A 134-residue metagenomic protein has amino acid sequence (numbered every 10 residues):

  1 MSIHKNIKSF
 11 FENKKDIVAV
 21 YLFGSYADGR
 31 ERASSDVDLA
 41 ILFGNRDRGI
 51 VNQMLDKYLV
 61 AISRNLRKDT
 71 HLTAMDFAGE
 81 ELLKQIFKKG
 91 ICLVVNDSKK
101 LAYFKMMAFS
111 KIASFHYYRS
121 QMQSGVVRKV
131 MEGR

Functional and structural regions predicted by a protein language model:
M1-A19, A27-G29, A33, R46-R134: Catalytic core of pol beta-like nucleotidyltransferases
S35-V37: Change "...and in nucleic-acid phosphodiester-cleaving endonucleases..." to "...and in nucleic-acid processing enzymes
A40-G44: Short hydrophobic/aromatic beta-strand micro-patches that form the beta-sheet surface supporting nucleotide- or nucleic
